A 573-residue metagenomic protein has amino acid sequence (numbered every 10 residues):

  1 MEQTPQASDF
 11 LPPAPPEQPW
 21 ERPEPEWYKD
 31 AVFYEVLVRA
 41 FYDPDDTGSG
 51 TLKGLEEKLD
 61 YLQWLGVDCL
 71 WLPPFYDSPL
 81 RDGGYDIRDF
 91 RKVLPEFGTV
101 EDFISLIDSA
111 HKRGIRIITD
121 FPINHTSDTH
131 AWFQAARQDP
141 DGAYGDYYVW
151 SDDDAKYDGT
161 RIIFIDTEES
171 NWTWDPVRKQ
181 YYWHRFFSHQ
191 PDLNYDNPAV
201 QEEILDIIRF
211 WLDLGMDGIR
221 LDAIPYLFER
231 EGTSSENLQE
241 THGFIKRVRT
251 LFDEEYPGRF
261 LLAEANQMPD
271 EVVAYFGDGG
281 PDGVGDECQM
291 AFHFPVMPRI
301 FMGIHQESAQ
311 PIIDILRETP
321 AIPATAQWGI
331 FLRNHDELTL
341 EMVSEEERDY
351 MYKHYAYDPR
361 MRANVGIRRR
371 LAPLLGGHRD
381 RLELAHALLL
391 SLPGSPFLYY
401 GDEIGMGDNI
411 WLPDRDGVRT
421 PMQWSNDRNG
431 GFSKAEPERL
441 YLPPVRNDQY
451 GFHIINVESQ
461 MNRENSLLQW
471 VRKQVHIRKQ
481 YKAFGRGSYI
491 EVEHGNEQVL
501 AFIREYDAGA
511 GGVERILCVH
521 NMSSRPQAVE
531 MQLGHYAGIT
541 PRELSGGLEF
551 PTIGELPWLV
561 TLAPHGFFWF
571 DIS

Functional and structural regions predicted by a protein language model:
M1-S573: Active-site and adjacent substrate-binding regions of carbohydrate-active enzymes
